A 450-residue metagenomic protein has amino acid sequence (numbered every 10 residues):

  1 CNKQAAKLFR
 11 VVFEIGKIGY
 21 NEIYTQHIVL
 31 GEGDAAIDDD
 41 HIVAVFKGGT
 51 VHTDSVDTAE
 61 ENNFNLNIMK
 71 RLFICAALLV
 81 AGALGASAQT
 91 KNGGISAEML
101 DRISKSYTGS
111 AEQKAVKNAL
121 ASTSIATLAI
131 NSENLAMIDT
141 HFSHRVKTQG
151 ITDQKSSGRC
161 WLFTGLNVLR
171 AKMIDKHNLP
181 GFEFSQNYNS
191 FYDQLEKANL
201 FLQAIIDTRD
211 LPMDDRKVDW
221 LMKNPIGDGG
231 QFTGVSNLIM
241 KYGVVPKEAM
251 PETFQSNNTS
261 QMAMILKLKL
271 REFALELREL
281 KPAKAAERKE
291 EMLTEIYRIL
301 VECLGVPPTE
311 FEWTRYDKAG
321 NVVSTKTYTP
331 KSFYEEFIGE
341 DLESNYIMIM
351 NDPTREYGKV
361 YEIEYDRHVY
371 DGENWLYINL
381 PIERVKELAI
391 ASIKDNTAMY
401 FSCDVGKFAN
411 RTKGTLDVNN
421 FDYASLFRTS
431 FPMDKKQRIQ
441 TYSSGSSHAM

Functional and structural regions predicted by a protein language model:
C1-H27, E32, F46: Intrinsically disordered, low-complexity segments enriched in glycine and mixed charged residues
A5-A6, T25, A35-A36, V43-A44 (+2 more regions): Short linear motifs in low-complexity or flexible loops
S55-K91: Bacterial Sec-dependent N-terminal signal peptides
A77, Y192, S402-D404: Structured loops at beta-to-helix junctions and adjacent beta-edge loops in soluble globular domains
K91-G150: N-terminal regions that are enriched for targeting/export leaders and immediately downstream pro/stem segments
T140-Y328, S332, D341, I347 (+4 more regions): Active-site nucleophile-adjacent alpha helix/oxyanion-hole segment immediately C-terminal to the catalytic cysteine
S156, L221-M222, A263, L268 (+1 more regions): Active-site-adjacent substructure of cysteine-protease-like catalytic cores
R367-H368, S430: Flexible, solvent-exposed coil segments and beta strand-coil junctions, predominantly the extracellular/periplasmic
